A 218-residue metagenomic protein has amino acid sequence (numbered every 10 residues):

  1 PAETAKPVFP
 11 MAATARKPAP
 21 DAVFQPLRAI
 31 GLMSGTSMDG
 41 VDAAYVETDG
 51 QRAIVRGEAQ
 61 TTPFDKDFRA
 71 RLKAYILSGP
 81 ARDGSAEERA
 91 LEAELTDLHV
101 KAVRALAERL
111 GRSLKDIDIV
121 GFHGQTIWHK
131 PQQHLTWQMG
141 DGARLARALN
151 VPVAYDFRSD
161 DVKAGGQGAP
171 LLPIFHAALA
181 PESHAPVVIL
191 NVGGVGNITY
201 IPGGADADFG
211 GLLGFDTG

Functional and structural regions predicted by a protein language model:
P7-G218: Short acidic/glycine-rich loops and adjacent helix/strand connectors that line catalytic pockets where negatively
